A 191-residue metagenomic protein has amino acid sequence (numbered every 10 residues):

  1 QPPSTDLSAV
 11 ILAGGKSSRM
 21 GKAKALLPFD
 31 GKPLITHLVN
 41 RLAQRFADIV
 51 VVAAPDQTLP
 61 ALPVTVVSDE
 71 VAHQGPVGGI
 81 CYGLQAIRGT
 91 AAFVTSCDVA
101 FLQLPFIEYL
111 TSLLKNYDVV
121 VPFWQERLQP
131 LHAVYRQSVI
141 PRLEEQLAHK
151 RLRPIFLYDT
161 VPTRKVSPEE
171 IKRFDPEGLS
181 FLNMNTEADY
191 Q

Functional and structural regions predicted by a protein language model:
P2-R151, D159-G178: Nucleotide and nucleotide-moiety/phosphate-recognizing core
F156: Surface-exposed charge patches
I171-K172, E177-Q191: Glycine-rich phosphate/pyrophosphate-binding loop and the adjoining helix
